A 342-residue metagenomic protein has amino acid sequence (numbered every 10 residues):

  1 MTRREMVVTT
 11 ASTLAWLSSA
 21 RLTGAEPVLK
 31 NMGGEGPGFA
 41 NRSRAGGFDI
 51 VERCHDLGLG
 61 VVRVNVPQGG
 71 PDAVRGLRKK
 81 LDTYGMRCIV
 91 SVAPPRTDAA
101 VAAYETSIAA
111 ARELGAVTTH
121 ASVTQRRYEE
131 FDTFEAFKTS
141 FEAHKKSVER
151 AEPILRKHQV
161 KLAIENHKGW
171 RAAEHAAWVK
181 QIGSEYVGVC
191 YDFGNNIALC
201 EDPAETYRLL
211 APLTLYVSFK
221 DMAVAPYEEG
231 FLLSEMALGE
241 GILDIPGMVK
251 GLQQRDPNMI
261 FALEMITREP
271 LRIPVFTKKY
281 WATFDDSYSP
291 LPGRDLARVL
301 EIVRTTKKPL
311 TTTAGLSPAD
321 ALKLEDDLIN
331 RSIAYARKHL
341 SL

Functional and structural regions predicted by a protein language model:
M1-E5: Twin-arginine (Tat) signal peptide motif
V7-W16, E26-N31, A45-E52, A172-Y186 (+1 more regions): Histidine-acidic metal/acid-base catalytic patches
W16-R21, V61, D82-C88, R96-G188: Active-site acidic/histidine proton-transfer and metal-coordination neighborhood in alpha/beta enzyme cores
E26-P27, V51-D56, G70-I89, E105-A116 (+4 more regions): Acidic (Asp/Glu)-rich catalytic clusters
K30-P37, V62-V64, C88-V92, T119-A121 (+4 more regions): Hydrophobic faces of well-ordered beta-strands that scaffold small-molecule active sites in alpha/beta enzyme cores
E35-L57, V61: N-terminal targeting signals for Sec/Tat export/insertion, comprising classic cleavable signal peptides
A40-R44, V64-V74, P94-A102, E129 (+4 more regions): Acidic-and-aromatic substrate-binding clefts and catalytic sites of carbohydrate-active enzymes
R44, A121, R127-E130, A225-E229: Short acidic/His/Gly/Ser-rich catalytic and metal-binding motifs that mark active-site loops of diverse hydrolases
